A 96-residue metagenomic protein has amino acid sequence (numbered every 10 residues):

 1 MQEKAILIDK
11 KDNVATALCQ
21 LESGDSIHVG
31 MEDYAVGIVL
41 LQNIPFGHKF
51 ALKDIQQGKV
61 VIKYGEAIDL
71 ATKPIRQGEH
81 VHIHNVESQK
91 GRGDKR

Functional and structural regions predicted by a protein language model:
Q2-L40: Extended boundary segments
I8, A17, L40, A51-L52 (+2 more regions): Hydrophobic residues in beta-strands and at strand termini
K11-T16, G58, Q89-G93: Short, charge-rich amphipathic segments
E22, L41-P45, P74-Q77: A short, sequence-level motif marking secondary-structure junctions
G24, G47, G58, G78-V81: Loop/turn positions that initiate beta-strands
H28, D33-Y64, L70: Compact, glycine-rich, soluble single-domain proteins
Y64-D94: C-terminal structural segments of small proteins and small subunits
